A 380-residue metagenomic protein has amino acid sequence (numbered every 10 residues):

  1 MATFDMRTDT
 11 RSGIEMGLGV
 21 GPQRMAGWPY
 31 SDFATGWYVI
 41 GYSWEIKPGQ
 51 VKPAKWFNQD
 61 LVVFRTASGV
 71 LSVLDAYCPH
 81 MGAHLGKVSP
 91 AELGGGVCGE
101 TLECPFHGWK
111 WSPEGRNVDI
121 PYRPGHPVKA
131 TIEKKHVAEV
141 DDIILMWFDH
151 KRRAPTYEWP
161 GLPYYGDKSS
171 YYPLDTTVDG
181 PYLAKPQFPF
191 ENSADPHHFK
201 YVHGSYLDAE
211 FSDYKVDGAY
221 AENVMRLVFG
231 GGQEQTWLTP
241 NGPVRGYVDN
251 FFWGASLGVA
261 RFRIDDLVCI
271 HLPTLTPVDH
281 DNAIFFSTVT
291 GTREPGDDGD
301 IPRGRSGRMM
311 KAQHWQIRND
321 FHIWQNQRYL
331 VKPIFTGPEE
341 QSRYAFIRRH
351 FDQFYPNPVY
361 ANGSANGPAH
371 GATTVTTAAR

Functional and structural regions predicted by a protein language model:
M1-V20, L85-E100, E133, K168-P173 (+1 more regions): N-terminal short leaders/motifs
A2-D60: Zn-dependent metallo-beta-lactamase
W28-F33, G125, K168-S169: Short, conserved catalytic or adaptor-binding loops enriched in Gly and charged residues
F33-K47, E114-Y122, D195-P196, G254-G258: Short Pro/Gly-enriched beta-strand edge/turn motifs at strand-loop
A34-W37, G49, D141, P173-T177 (+1 more regions): Sequence-level motif detector for i,i+2 pairs with an aromatic at +2
V39, H136-A138, D179-P181: Generic structural detector for well-ordered beta-strands
Y42-G166, V375-R380: Rieske [2Fe-2S] iron-sulfur-binding domain
V70, P155-R380: C-terminal catalytic domain of Rieske-type non-heme iron oxygenases
